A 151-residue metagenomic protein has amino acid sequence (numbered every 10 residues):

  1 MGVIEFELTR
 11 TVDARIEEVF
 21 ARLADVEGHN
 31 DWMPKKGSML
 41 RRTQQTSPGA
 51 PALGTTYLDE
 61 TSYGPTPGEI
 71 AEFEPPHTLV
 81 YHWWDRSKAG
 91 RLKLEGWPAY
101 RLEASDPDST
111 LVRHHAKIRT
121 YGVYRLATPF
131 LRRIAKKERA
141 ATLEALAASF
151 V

Functional and structural regions predicted by a protein language model:
M1-S47: Hydrophobic ligand-binding cavity/cleft-lining segments
G2, T61-S62, A104-D106: Short loop/turn positions at the edges of beta-strands in beta-sheet-rich folds
V3-E5, G54, P76, E95 (+1 more regions): A general secondary-structure signal for short beta-strands and their flanking turns/coil in non-transmembrane regions
E5-E7, G64-G68, K93-P98: Short, surface-exposed coil-to-beta transition loops
T9-D13, E69, R101, K117: Generic structural detector for well-ordered beta-strands
A24-E27, A135, R139, L143 (+1 more regions): Short amphipathic alpha-helical signal-transduction/dimerization elements
D31, R41-A89, L111, E144-V151: Glycine-rich portal/gate segments that line the openings of hydrophobic small-molecule binding cavities
R86-A141: Beta-strand/loop substructures that line and gate deep hydrophobic ligand-binding cavities in soluble
